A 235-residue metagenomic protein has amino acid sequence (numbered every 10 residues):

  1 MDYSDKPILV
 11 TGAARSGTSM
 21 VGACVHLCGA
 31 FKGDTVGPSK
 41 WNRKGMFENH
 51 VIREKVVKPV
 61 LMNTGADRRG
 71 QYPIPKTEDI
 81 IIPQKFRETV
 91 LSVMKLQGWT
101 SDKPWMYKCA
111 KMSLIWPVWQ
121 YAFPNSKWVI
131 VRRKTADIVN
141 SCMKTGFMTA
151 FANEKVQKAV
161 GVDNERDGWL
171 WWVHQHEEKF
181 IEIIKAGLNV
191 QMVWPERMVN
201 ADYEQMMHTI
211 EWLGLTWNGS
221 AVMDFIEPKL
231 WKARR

Functional and structural regions predicted by a protein language model:
M1-R87, F225, K229-A233: PAPS-dependent sulfotransferase catalytic core
L61-A66, P73, M94-S220: PAPS-dependent sulfotransferase catalytic domain
N218, K232-R235: C-terminal end-helix/capping segment
